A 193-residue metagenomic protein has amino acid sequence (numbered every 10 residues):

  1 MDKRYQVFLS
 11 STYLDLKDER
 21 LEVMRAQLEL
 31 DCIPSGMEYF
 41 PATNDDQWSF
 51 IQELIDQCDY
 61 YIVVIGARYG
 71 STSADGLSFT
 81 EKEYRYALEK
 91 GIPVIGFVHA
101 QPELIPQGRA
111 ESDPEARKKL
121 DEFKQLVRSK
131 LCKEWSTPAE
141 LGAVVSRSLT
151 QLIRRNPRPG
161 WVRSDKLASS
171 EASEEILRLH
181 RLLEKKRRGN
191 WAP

Functional and structural regions predicted by a protein language model:
M1-V64, K90, S170, L177-P193: Conserved N-terminal substructure of TIR/SEFIR domains
L14, R68-G70, Q101-L104, E140: Solvent-exposed loop/turn segments at secondary-structure junctions within structured extracellular/periplasmic domains
M24, I51-Q52, E83-R85, L120 (+1 more regions): Short amphipathic alpha-helical segments and helix-helix/interface helices
A42-T43, R68-L88: Conserved TIR/SEFIR loop-to-helix hotspot centered on a Trp-containing motif with a nearby acidic residue
S49-Q52, S78-F79, R109-D113: Short low-complexity, flexible loop/linker segments enriched in glycine and/or proline with clustered acidic
I62, I95-F97, K133: Hydrophobic/aromatic beta-strand patches that form the interior of the parallel beta-sheet core in alpha/beta enzyme
E89-P102: A short helix->loop->beta-strand "cap" motif at the edges of active sites that frequently abuts
L104-A192: C-terminal interaction surface of TIR/SEFIR-family domains
